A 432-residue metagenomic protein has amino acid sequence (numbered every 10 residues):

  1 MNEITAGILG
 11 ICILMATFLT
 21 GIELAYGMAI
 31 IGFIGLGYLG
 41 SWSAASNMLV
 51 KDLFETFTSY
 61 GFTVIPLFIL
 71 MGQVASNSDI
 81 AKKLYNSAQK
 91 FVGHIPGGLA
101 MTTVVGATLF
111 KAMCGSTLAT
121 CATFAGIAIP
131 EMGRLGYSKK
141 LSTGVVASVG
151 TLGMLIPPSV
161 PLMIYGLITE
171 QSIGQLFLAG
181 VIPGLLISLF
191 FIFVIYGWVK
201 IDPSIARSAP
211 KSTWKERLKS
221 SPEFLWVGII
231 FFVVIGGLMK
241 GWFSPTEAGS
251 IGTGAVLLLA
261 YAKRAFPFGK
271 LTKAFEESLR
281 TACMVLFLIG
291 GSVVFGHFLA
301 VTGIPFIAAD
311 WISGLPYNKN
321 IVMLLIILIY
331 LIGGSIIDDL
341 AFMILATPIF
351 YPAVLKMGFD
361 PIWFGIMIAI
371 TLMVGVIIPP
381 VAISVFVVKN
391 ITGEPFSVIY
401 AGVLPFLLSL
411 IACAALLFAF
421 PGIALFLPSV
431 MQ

Functional and structural regions predicted by a protein language model:
M1-Q432: Alpha-helical transmembrane segments of multi-pass membrane transport proteins
